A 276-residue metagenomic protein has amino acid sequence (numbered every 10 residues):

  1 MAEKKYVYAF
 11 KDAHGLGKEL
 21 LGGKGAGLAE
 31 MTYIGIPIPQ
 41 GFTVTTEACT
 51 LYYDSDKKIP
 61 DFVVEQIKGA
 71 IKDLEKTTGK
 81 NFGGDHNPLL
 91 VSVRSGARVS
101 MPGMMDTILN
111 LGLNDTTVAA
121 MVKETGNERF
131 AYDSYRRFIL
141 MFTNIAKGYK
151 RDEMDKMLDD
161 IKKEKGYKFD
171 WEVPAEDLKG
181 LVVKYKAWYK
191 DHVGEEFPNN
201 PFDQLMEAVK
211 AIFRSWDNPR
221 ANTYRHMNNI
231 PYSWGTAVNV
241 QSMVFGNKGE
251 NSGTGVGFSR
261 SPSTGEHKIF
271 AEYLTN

Functional and structural regions predicted by a protein language model:
M1-N276: Nucleotide/phosphate-binding sheet-loop regions of phosphoryl- and nucleotidyl-transfer enzymes
